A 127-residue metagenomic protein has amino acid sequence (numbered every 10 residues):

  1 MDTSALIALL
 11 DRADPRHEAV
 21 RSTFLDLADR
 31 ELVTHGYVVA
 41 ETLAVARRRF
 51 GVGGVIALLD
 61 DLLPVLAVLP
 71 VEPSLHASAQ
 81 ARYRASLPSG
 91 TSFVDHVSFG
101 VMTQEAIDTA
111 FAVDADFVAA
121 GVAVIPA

Functional and structural regions predicted by a protein language model:
M1-D2, T91-S92, D114, P126-A127: Histidine- and aromatic-rich ligand-binding microenvironments
M1-T34, R47-D60: Short, well-structured N-terminal submotif of metal-dependent ribonuclease cores
L6, V39, H76, F117-V118: A generic structural signal for short hydrophobic patches within well-formed alpha-helices
G36-Y37, D95, D114-A115: Short secondary-structure boundary segments
D60-L62, L69-E72, Q80, L87-P88 (+1 more regions): Short acidic, glycine/proline-enriched helix-loop-strand junctions
A67-T109: Active-site neighborhoods of divalent-metal-dependent phosphate/nucleic-acid chemistry enzymes
F99-G100, Q104-A127: Acidic, PIN/NYN-like endoribonuclease modules and their adjacent C-terminal/linker elements
